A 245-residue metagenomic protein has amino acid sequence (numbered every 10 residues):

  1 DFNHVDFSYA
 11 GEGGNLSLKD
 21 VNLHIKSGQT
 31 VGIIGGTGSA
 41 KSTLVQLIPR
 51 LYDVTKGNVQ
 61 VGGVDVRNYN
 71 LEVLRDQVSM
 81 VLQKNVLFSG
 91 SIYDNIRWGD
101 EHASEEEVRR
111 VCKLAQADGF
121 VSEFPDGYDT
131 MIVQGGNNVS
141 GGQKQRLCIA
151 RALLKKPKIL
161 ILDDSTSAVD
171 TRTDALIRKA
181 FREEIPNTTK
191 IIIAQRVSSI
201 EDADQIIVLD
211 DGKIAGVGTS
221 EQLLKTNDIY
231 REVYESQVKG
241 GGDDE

Functional and structural regions predicted by a protein language model:
D1-E245: ABC-type nucleotide-binding domain
